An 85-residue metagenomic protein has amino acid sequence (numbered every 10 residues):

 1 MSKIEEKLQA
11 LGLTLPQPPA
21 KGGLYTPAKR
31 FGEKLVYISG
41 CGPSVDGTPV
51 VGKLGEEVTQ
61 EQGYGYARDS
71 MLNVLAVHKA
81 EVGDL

Functional and structural regions predicted by a protein language model:
M1-L85: Short, polar/acidic, helix-capping and beta-turn segments at strand->helix junctions that line the mouths
